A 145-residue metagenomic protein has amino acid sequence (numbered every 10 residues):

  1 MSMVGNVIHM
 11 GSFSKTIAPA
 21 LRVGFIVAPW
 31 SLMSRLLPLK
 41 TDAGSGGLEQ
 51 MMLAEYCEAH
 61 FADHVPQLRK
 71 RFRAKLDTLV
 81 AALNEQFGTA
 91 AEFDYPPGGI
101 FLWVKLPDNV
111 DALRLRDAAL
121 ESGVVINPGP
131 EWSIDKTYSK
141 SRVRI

Functional and structural regions predicted by a protein language model:
M1-I145: PLP-dependent class I/II
